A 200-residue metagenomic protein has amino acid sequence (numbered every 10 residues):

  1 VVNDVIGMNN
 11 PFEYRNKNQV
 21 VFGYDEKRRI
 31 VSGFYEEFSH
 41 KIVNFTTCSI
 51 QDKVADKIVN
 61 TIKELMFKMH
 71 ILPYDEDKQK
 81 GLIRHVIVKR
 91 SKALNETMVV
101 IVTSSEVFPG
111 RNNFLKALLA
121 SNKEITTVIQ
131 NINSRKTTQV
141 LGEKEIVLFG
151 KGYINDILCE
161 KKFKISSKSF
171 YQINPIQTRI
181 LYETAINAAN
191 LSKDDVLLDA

Functional and structural regions predicted by a protein language model:
V1-A200: Accessory RNA-recognition modules of RNA-modification enzymes
